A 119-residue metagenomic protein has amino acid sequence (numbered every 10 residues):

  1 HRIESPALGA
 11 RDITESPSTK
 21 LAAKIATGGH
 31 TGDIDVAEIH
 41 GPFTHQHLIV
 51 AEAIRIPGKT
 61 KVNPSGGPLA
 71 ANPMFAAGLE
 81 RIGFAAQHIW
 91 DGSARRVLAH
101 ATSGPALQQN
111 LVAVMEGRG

Functional and structural regions predicted by a protein language model:
H1-G119: Claisen-condensing/thiolase-fold acyl-transfer catalytic domains that form or cleave C-C bonds in fatty acid
